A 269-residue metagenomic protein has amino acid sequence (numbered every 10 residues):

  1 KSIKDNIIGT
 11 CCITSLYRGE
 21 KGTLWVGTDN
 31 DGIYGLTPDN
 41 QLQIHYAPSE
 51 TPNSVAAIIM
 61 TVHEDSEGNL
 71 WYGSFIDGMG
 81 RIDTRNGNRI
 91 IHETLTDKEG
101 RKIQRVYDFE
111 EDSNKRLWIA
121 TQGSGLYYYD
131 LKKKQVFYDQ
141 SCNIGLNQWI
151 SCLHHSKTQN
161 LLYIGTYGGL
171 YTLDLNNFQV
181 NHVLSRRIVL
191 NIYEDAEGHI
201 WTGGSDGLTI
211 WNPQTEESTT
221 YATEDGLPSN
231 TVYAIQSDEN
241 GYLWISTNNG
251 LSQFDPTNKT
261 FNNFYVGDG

Functional and structural regions predicted by a protein language model:
K1-G269: Carboxylate-rich, polar loop motifs that coordinate divalent cations or form catalytic acidic clusters
